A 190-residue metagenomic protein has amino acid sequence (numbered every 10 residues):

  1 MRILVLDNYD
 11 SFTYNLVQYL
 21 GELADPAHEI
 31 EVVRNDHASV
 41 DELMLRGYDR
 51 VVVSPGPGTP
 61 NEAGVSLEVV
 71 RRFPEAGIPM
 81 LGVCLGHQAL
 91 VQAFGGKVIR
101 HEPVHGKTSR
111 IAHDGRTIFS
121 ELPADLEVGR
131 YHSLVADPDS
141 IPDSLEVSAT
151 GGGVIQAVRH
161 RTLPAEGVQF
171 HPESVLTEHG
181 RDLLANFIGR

Functional and structural regions predicted by a protein language model:
M1-L4: Extreme N-terminal starter segment of soluble prokaryotic enzymes
L6, T162, G167-E178: Phosphate-binding/catalytic loops
Y19-A27: A short, Lys/Arg-enriched amphipathic alpha-helix followed by its capping loop at the start of a domain
A27-H37: A short beta-strand-loop structural module common to alpha/beta enzyme folds
I30-V32, V98, V147: Generic structural signal for residues in well-ordered beta-strands
L45-E121, D125, L184: Cysteine-nucleophile active-site neighborhood
T117-L163: Catalytic beta-strand/loop cores that center a nucleophilic Ser/Cys/Thr and support acyl-enzyme chemistry
V175-R190: Acyltransferase
